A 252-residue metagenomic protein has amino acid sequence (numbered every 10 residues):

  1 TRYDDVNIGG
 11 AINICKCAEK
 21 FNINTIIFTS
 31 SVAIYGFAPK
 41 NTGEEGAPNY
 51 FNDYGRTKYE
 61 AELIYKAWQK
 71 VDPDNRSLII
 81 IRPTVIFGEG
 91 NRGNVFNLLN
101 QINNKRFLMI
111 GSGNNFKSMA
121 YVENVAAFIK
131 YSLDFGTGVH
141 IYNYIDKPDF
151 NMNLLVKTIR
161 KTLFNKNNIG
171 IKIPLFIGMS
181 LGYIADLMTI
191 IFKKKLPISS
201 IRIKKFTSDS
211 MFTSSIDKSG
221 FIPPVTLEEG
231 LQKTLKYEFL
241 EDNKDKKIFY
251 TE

Functional and structural regions predicted by a protein language model:
I12-Y54: Conserved Rossmann-fold NAD(P)-dependent oxidoreductase catalytic core, especially the SDR/UDP-sugar
N13, N91-N97, I110-L133, H140 (+1 more regions): Substrate-positioning beta->alpha
I27-S31, R82-T84, I145: Active-site beta-alpha turn of Rossmann-fold NAD(P)-dependent dehydrogenases/reductases
Y35-G36, R76-N97: Flexible, glycine-rich beta-alpha linker
F51-I79: Active-site Tyr-X1-5-Lys
S132-P197, V225-L235, D242-E252: Mid/C-terminal beta-alpha module of Rossmann-like enzyme folds, strongest in SDR-family dehydrogenases/epimerases
M152, P197-S214: Active-site loop of classical SDR/Rossmann-like NAD(P)-dependent oxidoreductases, centered on the catalytic Tyr-X3-Lys
